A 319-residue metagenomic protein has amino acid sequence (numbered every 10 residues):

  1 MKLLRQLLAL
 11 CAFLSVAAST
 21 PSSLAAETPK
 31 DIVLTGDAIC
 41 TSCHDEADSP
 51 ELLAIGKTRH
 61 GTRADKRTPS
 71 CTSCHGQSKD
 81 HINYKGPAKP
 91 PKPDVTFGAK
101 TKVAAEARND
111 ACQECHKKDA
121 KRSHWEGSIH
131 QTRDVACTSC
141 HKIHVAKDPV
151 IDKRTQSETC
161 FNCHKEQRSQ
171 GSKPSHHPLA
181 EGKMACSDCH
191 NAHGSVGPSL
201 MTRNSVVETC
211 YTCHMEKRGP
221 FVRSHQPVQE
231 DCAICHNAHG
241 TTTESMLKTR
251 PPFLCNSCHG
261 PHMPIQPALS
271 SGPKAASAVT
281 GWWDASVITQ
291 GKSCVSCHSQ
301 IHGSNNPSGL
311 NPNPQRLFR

Functional and structural regions predicted by a protein language model:
L3, S22-R319: Short sequence/structural segments immediately N-terminal
L8-S19: Bacterial N-terminal signal peptides
